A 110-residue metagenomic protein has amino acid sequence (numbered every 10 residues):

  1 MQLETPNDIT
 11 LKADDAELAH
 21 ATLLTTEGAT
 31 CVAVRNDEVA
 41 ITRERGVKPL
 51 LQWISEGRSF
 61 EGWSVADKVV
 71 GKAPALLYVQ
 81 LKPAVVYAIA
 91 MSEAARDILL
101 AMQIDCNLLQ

Functional and structural regions predicted by a protein language model:
L3, N7-I89: Conserved mixed alpha/beta catalytic, RNA-binding, or beta-rich assembly cores of soluble enzyme, regulatory
L81-A84, R96-Q110: C-terminal binding/interaction regions
A90-A95: Short, polar loop motifs at secondary-structure junctions
